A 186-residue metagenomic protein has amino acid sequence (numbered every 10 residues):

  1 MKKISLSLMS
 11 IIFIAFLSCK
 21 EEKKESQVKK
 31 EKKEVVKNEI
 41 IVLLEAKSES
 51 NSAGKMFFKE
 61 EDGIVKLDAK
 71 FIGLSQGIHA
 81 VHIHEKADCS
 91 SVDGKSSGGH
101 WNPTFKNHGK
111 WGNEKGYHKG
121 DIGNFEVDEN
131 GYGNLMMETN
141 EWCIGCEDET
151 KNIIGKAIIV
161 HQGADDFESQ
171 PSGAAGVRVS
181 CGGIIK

Functional and structural regions predicted by a protein language model:
M1-L6, K20-E21: Positively charged n-region of N-terminal signal peptides that target proteins for export
L6-S7, V160: Short amphipathic alpha-helical "recognition" segments used for binding
I11-I12: Repetitive helical segments and hydrophobic/amphipathic motifs
A15-S18: C-terminal motif of bacterial Sec signal peptides marking the signal peptidase cleavage site
K20-I78, I83-K186: N-terminal leader/targeting pre-sequences
